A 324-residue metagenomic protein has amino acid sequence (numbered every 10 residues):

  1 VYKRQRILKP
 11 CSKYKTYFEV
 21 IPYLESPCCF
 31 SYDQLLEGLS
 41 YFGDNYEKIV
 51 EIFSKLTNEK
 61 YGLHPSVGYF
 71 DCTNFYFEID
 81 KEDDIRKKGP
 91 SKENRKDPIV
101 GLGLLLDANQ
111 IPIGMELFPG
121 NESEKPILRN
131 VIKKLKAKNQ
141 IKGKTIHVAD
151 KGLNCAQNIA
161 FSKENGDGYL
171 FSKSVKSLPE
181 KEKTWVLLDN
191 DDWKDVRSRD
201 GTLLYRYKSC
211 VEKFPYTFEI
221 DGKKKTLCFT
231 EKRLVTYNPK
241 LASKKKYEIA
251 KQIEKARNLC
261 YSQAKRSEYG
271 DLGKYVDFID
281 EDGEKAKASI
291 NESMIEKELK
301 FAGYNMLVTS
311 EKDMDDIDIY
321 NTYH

Functional and structural regions predicted by a protein language model:
K3-H324: Anion-binding and metal-coordination hotspots
